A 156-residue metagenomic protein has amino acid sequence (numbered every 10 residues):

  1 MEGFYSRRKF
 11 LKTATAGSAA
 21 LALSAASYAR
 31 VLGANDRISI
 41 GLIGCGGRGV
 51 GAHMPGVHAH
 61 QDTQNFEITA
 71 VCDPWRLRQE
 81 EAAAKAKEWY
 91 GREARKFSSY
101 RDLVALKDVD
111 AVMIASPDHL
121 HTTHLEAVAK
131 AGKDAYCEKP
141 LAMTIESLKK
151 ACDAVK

Functional and structural regions predicted by a protein language model:
M1-D134, K149-K156: N-terminal glycine-/serine-/threonine-rich beta1-alpha1-beta2 phosphate-ribose binding loop of Rossmann-like
K139: Short basic (Lys/Arg) and small-residue
